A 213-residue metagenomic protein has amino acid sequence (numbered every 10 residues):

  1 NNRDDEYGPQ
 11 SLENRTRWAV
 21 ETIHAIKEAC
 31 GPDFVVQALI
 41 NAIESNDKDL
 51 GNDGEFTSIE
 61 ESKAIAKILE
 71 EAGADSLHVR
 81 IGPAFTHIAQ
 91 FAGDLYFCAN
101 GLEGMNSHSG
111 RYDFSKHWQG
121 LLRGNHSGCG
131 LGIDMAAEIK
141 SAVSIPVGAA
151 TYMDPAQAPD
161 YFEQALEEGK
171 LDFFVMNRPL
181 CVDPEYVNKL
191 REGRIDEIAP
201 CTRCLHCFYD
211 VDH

Functional and structural regions predicted by a protein language model:
N1-H213: Flavin-dependent oxidoreductase catalytic cores
